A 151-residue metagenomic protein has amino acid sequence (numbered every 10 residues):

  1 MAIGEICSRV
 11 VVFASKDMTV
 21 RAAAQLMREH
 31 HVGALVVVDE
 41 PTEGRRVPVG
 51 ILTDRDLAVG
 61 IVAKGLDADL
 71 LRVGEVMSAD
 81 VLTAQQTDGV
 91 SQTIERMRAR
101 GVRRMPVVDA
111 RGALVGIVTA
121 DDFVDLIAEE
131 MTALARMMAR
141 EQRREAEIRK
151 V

Functional and structural regions predicted by a protein language model:
M1-R9, V49-T83, G89-R98, T119-V151: Tandem CBS (Bateman) regulatory domains
F13-V32, V38-D39, A84-G101, V108 (+1 more regions): The conserved cystathionine-beta-synthase
M27-H30, L35-D56, M97, M105-D121: A glycine-centered beta-loop-beta connector
